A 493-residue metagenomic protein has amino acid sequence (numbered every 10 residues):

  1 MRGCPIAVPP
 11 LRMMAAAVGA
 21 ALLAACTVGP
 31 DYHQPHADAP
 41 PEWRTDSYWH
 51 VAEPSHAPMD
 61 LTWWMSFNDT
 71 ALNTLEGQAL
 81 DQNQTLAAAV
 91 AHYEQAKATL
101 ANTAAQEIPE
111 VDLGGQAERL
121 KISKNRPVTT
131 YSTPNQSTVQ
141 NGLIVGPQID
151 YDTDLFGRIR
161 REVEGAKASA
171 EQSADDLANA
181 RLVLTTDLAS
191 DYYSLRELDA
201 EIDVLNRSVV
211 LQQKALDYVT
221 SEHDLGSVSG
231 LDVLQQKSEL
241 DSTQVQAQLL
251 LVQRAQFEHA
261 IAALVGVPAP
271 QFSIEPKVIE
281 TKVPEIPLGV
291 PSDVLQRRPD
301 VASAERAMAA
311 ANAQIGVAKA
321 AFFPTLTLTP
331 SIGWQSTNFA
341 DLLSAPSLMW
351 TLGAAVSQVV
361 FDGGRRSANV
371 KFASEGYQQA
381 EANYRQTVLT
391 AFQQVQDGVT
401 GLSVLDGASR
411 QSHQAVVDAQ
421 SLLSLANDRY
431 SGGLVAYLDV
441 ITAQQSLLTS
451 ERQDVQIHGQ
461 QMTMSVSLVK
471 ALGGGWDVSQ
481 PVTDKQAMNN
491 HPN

Functional and structural regions predicted by a protein language model:
G3-C4, V8-V18, L22-D81, V128-T130 (+6 more regions): Terminal intrinsically disordered/low-complexity segments used for targeting and assembly
T27-D187, L326-P330, M349, V360-V370: Short flexible linkers and secondary-structure junctions
E76, I144-Q148, Y192, K237 (+3 more regions): Membrane-embedded beta-strand positions in outer-membrane beta-barrel channels/transporters
A87-A88, A104-A105, T153-R181, L231 (+7 more regions): Sec/SRP-type N-terminal targeting helices
I159, D175-V290, G401, L405 (+4 more regions): Periplasmic alpha-helical coiled-coil/stalk elements that build and connect Gram-negative outer-membrane
H223-S227, Y430-L434, A471-G475: A short glycine-centered flexible hinge/capping loop motif at secondary-structure junctions
L423-M462: C-terminal structured "cap/appendage" subdomains that terminate the fold
